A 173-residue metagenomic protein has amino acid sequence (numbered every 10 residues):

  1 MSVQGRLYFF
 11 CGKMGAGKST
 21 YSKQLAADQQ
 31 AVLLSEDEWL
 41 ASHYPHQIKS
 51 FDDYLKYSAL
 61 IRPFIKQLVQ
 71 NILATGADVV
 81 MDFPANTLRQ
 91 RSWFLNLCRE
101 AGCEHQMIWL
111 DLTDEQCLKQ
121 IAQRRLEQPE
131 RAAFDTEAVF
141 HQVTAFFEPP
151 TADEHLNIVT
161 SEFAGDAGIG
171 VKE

Functional and structural regions predicted by a protein language model:
M1-Q4: Phosphate-binding P-loop
F10: Hydrophobic anchor at the beta1->P-loop junction of P-loop NTPases
K13-M14: The conserved Walker
G17: Conserved glycine(s) of the Walker
T20-A77: Conserved substrate/cofactor phosphate-moiety recognition/catalytic segment in nucleotide-dependent phosphotransferases
Q24, E115-E173: Conserved GTP-binding G-domain of TRAFAC-class P-loop NTPases and closely related GTPase folds
Y57-A101, H105: Glycine-rich phosphate-binding loop used to anchor ATP phosphates in small-molecule kinases, encompassing both
A101-I121: Conserved phosphate-donor/acceptor-positioning beta-strand/loop module used by diverse small-molecule
